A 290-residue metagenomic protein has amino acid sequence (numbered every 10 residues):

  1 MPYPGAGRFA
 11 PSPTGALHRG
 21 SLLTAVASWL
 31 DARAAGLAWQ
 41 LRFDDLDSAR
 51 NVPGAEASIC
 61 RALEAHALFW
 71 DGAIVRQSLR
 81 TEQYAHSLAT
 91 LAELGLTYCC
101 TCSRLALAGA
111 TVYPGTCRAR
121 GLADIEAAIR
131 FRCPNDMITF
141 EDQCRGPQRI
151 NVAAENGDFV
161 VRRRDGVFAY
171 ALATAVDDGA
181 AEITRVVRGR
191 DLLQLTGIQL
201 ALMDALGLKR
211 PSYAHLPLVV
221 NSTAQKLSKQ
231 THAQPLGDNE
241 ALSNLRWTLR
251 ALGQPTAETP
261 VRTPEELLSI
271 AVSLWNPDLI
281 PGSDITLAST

Functional and structural regions predicted by a protein language model:
M1-A16, A34, D136, Q225-T290: Non-catalytic terminal extensions that flank enzyme cores
M1-T111, D191, L195-L208, P260-E266: N-terminal Rossmann-like or analogous alpha/beta NTP/dinucleotide-binding catalytic cores that position adenine
D44, V75, H215, N239-E240 (+1 more regions): Sparse recognition of residues in long alpha-helices and their boundaries
V52, R80, S103, G121 (+4 more regions): Alpha-helix initiation/capping motif
C60-W70, T90-S103, T116-R132, H232-T248 (+1 more regions): Short, Lys/Arg-enriched charge-dense amphipathic segments
A62, S87, A110, R120 (+2 more regions): Residues that form generic nucleotide/phosphate-binding pockets
C99, R104-D238, T256: Active-site cores that bind ATP or allylic diphosphates and position pyrophosphate for catalysis
